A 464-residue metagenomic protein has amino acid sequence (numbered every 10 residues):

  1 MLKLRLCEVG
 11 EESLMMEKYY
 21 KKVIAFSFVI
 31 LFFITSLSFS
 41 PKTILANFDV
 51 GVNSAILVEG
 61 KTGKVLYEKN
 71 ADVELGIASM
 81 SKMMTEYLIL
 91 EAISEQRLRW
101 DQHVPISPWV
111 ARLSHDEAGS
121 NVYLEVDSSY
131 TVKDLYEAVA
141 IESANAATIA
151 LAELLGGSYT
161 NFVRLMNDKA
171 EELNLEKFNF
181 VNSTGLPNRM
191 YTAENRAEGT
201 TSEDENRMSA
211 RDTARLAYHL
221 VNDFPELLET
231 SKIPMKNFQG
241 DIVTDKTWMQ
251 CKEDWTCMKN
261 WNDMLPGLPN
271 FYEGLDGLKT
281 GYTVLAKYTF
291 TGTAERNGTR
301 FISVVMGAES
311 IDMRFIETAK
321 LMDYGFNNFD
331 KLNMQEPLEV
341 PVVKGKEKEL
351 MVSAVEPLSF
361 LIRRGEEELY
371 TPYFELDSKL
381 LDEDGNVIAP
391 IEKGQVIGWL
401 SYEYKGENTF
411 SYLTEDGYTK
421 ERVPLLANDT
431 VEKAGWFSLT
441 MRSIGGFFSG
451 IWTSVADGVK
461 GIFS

Functional and structural regions predicted by a protein language model:
L2-M15: Short, Lys/Arg-enriched N-terminal segments with co-localized hydrophobic residues within the first ~10-30 amino acids
G10, S38-R211, V221-F224: Active-site-adjacent loops and short helices of periplasmic peptidoglycan-processing enzymes
E12-Y19, L165-A170, K460: Periplasmic/cell-envelope proteins involved in peptidoglycan metabolism and beta-lactam response
Y19-T43: Sec-dependent N-terminal signal peptides of Gram-positive bacterial secreted proteins and lipoproteins
I34-T35, E95, N333: Residues in and immediately flanking transmembrane alpha helices
E194, T201-S464: Domain-terminus/edge residues, biased toward the C-terminal soluble/receptor-binding domains of extracytoplasmic
